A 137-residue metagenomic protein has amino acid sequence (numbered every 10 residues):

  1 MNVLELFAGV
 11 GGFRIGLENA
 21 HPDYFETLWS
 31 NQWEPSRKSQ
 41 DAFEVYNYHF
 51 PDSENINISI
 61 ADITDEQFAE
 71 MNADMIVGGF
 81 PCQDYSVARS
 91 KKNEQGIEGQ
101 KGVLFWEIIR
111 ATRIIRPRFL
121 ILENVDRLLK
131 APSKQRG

Functional and structural regions predicted by a protein language model:
M1-G137: Conserved active-site and SAM-binding loop architecture of S-adenosyl-L-methionine-dependent nucleic-acid
